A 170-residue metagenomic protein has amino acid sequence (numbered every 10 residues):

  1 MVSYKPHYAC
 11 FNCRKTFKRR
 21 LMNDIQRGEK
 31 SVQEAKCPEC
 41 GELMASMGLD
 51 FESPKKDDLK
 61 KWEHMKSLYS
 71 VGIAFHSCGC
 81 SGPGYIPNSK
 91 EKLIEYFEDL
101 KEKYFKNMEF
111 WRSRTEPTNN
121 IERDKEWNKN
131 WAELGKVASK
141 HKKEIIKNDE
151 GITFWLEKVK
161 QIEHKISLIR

Functional and structural regions predicted by a protein language model:
M1-E63: N-terminal cysteine/histidine-rich coordination modules
M65-R170: Long, contiguous alpha-helical scaffold regions
